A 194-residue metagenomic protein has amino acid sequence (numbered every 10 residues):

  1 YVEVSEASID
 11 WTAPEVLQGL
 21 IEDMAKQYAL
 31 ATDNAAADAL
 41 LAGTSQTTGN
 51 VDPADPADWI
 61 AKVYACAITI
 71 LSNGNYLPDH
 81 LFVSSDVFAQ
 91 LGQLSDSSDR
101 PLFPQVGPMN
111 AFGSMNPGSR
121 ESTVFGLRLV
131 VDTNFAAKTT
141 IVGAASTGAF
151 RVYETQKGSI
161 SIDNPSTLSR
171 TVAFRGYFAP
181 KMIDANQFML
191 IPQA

Functional and structural regions predicted by a protein language model:
Y1-N73, L190-A194: Alpha-helical scaffold segments that mediate packing/assembly in large oligomeric complexes
S5-E6, A144, D184: Generic structural signal for alpha-helix starts
S8, L30, N34, V87-A89 (+2 more regions): Short loop/turn segments at secondary-structure transitions that flank enzyme active sites
T12-A13, Q90-G92, K181-I183: Short helix/loop capping segments that flank catalytic or ligand/cofactor-binding pockets
G19, D96-R100, F188-L190: Short, solvent-exposed amphipathic alpha-helical segments in soluble enzyme and RNA/protein-processing domains
L30-A37, Y76, S97-R100, K181: Intrinsically disordered or highly flexible coil/loop and linker segments, enriched in small and charged/polar residues
G49-G176: Extended oligomerization regions of viral-like shell subunits
G176-A194: Structural signal for terminal/edge beta-strands and the immediately following C-terminal loop/tail that closes
